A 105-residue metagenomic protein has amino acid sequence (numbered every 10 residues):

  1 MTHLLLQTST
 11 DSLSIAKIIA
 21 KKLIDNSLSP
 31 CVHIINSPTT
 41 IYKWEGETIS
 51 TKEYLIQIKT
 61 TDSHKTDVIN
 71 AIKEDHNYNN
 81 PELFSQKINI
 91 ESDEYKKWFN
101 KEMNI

Functional and structural regions predicted by a protein language model:
M1-I105: Positively charged, small/polar-rich N-terminal and surface patches that mediate targeting and assembly and bind
